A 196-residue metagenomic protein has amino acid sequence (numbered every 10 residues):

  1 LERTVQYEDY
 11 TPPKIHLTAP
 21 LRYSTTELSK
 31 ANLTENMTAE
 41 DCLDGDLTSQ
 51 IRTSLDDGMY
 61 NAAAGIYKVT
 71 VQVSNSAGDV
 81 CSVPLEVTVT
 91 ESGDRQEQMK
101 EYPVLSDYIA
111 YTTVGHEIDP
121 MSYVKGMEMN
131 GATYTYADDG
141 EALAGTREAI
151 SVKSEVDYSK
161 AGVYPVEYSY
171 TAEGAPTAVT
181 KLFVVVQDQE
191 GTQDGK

Functional and structural regions predicted by a protein language model:
L1-Y7, D44-T90, M129-V186: Serine/threonine-rich, repeat-prone extracellular segments and beta-strand-based repeat modules of secreted/surface
Q6-G45, R95-D138, D194-G195: Solvent-exposed, low-complexity, repeat-rich "mucin-like" stalks and linkers
Y23-T26, T90-S92, Q187-Q189: A short local loop/turn or secondary-structure capping micro-motif enriched for an aromatic residue
V185-K196: Short, low-complexity, Pro/Ser/Thr/Gly-rich segments in the mature regions of secreted, periplasmic
